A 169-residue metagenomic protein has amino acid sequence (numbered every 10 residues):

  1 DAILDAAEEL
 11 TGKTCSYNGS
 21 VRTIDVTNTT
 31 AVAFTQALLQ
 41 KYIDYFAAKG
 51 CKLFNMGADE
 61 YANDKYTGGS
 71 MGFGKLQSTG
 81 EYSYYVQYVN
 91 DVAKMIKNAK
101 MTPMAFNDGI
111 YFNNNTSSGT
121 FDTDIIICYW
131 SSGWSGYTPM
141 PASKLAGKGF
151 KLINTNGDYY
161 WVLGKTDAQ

Functional and structural regions predicted by a protein language model:
D1, G109, D158: Residue-level "edge-of-site" marker
D1-A37, D167: Active-site-adjacent "subsite" loops/lids of carbohydrate-active enzymes
A2-A7, S70-L76, G80, A168-Q169: Short secondary-structure boundary/capping segments
I3, D64-T67, V162-G164: Flexible glycine/acidic-rich beta-alpha junction loops that bind and position SAM and/or redox cofactors in anaerobic
L10, Y17, S70-G72, G147 (+2 more regions): Intrinsically disordered, low-complexity segments enriched in small/polar residues
S20-I125, S131-T138, A142, A146-G149: Active-site neighborhood of glycoside hydrolase catalytic domains
T138-Q169: Aromatic-lined glycan-binding groove of carbohydrate-active enzymes
